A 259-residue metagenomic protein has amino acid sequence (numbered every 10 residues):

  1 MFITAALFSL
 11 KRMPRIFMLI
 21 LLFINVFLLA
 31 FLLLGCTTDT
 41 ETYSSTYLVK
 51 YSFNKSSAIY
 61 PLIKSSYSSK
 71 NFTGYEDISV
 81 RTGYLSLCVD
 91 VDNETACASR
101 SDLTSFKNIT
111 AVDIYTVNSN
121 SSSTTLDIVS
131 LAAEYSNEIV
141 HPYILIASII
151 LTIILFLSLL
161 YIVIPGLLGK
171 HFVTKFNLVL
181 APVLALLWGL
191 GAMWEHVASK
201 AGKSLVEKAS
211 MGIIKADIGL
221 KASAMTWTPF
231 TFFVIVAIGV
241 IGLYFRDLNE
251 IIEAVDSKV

Functional and structural regions predicted by a protein language model:
F2-T40: Hydrophobic secretory-pathway targeting helix
A5-L10, L126-I144, A209-A224: Juxtamembrane membrane-interface segments at transmembrane-helix boundaries in membrane proteins
L7-L21, Y67, S79, T152-N177: Cytoplasmic juxtamembrane interface segments
P14-I24, N137-I154, V173-V183, L187 (+1 more regions): Physicochemical signature of membrane-embedded alpha-helices that form the seven-helix bundle of GPCRs, emphasizing
L22-C36, L155-V163, W188-E195, F233-L243: Membrane-embedded alpha-helices of multi-pass membrane proteins, especially ion channels and transporters
L29-L32, Y43-N137: A surface-exposed beta-alpha-beta supersecondary segment
A30-F53, H196-L205, F245: Juxtamembrane interfacial secondary-structure elements that flank transmembrane helices in multi-pass membrane proteins
G169-V259: Alpha-helical transmembrane segments forming the membrane-embedded cores of inner-membrane proteins across
